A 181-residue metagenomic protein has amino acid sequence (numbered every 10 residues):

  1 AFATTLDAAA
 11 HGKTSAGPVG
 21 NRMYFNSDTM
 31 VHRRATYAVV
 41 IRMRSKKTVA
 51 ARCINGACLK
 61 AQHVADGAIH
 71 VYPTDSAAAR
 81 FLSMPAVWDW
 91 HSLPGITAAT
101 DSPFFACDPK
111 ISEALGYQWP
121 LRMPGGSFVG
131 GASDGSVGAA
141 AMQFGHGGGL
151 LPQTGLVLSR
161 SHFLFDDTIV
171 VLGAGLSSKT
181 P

Functional and structural regions predicted by a protein language model:
A1-P181: Extended polysaccharide-engagement surfaces of secreted carbohydrate-active enzymes
